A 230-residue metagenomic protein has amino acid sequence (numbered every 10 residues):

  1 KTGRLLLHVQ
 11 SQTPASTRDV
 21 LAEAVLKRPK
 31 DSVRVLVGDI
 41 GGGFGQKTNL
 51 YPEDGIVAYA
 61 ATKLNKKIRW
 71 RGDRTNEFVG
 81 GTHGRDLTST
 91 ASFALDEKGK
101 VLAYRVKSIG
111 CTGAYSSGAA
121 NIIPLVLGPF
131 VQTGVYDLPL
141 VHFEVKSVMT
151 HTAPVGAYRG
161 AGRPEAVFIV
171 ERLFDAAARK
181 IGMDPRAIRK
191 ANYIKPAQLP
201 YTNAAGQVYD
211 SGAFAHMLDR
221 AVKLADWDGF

Functional and structural regions predicted by a protein language model:
K1, D86-L173: Glycine-rich loop/linker segments at domain edges
T2-L64, S117, N121-T133, A157-N192 (+2 more regions): Alpha-helical support elements that line or immediately flank enzyme active sites and cofactor-binding pockets
V9-Q10, R18-V20, F44-L50, V79-R85 (+4 more regions): Short acidic, glycine/serine/threonine-rich loops at helix termini
E23, K27, E144-S147, K223 (+1 more regions): Conserved helix-loop functional segments at active or binding sites
V35-G38, M149-P154, Y193-Y201: Short acidic (Asp/Glu) and glycine-rich catalytic loops that position anionic groups and cofactors
I68-F93: Structured beta-strand/loop patches that form or line metal/cofactor-binding pockets in enzymes
A191-F230: Accessory "access/gating" subregions that flank catalytic or transport cores
